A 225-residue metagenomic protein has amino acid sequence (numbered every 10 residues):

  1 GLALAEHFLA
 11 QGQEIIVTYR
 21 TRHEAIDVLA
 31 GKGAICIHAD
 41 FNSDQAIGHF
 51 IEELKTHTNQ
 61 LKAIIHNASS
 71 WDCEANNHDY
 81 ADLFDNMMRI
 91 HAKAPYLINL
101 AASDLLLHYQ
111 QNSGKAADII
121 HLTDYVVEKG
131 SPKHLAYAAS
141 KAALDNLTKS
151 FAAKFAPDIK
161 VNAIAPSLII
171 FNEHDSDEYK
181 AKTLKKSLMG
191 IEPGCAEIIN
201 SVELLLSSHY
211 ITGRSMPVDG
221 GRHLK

Functional and structural regions predicted by a protein language model:
G1-I16: Canonical Rossmann dinucleotide-binding motif of NAD(H)/NADP(H)-dependent dehydrogenases/reductases, specifically
G31-Q45: Rossmann-fold cofactor-recognition segment
G48, S69-N86, D104, H108-K115 (+2 more regions): Conserved mid-core segment of classical short-chain dehydrogenase/reductases
R89, E178-E197: Catalytic Tyr-x(3-8)-Lys segment
L107-A143, T148-A156, L168: Catalytic loop of short-chain dehydrogenase/reductase
A156-K160, I211-G213: Short, small/polar-rich loop/turn modules that mediate ligand/substrate recognition or access, typified
G194-V218, H223: C-terminal substrate-recognition "lid" of short-chain dehydrogenase/reductases
